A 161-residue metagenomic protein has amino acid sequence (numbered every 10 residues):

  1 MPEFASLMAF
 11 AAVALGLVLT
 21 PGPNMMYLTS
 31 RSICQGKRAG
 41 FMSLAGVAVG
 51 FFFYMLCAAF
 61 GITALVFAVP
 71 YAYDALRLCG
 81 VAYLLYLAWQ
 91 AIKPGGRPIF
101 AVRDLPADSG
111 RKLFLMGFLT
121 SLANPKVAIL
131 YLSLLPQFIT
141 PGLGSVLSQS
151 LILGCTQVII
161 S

Functional and structural regions predicted by a protein language model:
P2-Y73, S133-L153: Juxtamembrane transmembrane-helix termini in multi-pass membrane transport proteins
M8-V13, A82-L85, M116-L119, T156-Q157: Short alpha-helical transmembrane interface motifs in multi-pass membrane proteins
G50-I62, L84-Q90, V127-A128, I160-S161: Alpha-helical transmembrane segments and their lipid-water interface positions in multi-pass membrane proteins
F67-I99, Q157-S161: Selective transmembrane alpha-helices of multi-pass membrane proteins
I92-T120: Cytosolic-biased juxtamembrane loops and peripheral soluble domains of multi-pass membrane proteins
L115-F118, K126-S133: Hydrophobic alpha-helical membrane segments of integral membrane proteins
